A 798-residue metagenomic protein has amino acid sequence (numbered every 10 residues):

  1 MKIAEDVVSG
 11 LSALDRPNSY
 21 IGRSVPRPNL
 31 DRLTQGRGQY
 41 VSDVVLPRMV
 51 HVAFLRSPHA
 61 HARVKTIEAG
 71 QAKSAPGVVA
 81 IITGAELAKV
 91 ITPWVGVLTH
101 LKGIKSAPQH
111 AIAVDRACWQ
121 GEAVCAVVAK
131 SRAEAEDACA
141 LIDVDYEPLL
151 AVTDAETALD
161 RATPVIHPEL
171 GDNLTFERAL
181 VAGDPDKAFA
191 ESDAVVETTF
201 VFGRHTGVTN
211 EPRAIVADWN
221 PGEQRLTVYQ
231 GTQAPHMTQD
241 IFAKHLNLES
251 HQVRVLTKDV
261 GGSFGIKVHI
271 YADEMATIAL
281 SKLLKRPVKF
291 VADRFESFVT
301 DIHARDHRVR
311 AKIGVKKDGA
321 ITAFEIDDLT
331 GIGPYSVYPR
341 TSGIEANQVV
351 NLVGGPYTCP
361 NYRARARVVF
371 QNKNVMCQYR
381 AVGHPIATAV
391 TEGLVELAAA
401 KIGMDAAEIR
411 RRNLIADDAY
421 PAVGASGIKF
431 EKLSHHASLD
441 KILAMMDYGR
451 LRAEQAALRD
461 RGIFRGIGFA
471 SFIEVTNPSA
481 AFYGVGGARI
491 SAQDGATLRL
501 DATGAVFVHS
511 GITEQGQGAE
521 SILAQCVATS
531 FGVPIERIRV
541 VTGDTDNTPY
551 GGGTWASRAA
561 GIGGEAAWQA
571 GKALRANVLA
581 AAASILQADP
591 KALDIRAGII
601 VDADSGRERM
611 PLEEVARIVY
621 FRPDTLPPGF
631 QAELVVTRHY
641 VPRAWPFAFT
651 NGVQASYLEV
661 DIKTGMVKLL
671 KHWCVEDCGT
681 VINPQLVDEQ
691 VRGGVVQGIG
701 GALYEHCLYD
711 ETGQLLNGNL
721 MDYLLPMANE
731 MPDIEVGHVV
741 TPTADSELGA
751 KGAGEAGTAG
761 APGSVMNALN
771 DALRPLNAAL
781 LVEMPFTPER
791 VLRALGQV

Functional and structural regions predicted by a protein language model:
M1-F176, V195, D273, S479: Flexible, low-hydrophobicity surface segments
A4, A75, G84-A85, N247-Q252 (+5 more regions): C-terminal catalytic domains of large/alpha subunits in multi-subunit enzymes
R23, N29-Q35, V97, L101-A107 (+5 more regions): Glycine-rich loop/linker segments at domain edges
P28-R32, A140-E147, T153, Q233-P235 (+8 more regions): Extended active-site and interfacial segments that coordinate phosphate-rich ligands in large catalytic machineries
H51-R56, D193-F202, C359, A470 (+1 more regions): Short amphipathic
I91-G96, A138-L141, Q230, Q239-I241 (+13 more regions): Short acidic, glycine/serine/threonine-rich loops at helix termini
V97, T163-L246, L414-A505, L716-E730 (+1 more regions): Helix-loop-helix junctions that connect adjacent transmembrane helices in secondary transporters/permeases, recognized
S263-K285, K289-V291, A519-C526: Thiamine diphosphate
